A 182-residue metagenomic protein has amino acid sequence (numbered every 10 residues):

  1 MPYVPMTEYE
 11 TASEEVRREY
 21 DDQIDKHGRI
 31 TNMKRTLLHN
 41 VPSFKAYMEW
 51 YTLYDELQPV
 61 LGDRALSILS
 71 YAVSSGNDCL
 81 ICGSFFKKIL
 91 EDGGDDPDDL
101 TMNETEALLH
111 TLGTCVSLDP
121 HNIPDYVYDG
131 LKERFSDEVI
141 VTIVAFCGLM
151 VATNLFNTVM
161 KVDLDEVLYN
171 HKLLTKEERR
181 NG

Functional and structural regions predicted by a protein language model:
M1-G182: Hydrophobic alpha-helical segments
